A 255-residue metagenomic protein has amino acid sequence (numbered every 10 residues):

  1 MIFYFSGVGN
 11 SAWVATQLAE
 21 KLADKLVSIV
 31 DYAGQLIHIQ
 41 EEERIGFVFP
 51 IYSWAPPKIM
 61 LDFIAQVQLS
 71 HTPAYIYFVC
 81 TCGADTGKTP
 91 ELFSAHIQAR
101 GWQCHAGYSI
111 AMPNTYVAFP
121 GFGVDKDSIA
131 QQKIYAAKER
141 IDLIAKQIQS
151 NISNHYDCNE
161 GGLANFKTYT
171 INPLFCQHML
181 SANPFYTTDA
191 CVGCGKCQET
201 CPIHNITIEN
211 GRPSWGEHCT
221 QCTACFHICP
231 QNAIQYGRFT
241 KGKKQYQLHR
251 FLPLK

Functional and structural regions predicted by a protein language model:
I2, G7-V14, E20-F49, S53-L174 (+2 more regions): FMN-binding flavodoxin-like domain, especially the glycine-rich phosphate-binding loop
L22-K25, S181-N183, G211: Generic structural motif recognizing short loop/turn segments at the entrances and edges of beta-strands
E160-C194, E199: A mid-sequence, solvent-exposed acidic-amphipathic segment
Y186-T187, V192-S214, H218-T220, A224-K241: Iron-sulfur cluster-binding cysteine motifs and their immediate structural context in ferredoxin-like electron-transfer
